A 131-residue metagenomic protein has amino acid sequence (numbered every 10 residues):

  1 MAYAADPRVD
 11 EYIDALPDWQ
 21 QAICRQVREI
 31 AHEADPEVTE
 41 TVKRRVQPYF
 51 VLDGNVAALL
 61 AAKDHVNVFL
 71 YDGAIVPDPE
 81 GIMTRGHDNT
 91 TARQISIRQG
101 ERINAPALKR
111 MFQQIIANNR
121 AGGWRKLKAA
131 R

Functional and structural regions predicted by a protein language model:
M1-R131: Charge-dense, helix-prone N-terminal extensions
